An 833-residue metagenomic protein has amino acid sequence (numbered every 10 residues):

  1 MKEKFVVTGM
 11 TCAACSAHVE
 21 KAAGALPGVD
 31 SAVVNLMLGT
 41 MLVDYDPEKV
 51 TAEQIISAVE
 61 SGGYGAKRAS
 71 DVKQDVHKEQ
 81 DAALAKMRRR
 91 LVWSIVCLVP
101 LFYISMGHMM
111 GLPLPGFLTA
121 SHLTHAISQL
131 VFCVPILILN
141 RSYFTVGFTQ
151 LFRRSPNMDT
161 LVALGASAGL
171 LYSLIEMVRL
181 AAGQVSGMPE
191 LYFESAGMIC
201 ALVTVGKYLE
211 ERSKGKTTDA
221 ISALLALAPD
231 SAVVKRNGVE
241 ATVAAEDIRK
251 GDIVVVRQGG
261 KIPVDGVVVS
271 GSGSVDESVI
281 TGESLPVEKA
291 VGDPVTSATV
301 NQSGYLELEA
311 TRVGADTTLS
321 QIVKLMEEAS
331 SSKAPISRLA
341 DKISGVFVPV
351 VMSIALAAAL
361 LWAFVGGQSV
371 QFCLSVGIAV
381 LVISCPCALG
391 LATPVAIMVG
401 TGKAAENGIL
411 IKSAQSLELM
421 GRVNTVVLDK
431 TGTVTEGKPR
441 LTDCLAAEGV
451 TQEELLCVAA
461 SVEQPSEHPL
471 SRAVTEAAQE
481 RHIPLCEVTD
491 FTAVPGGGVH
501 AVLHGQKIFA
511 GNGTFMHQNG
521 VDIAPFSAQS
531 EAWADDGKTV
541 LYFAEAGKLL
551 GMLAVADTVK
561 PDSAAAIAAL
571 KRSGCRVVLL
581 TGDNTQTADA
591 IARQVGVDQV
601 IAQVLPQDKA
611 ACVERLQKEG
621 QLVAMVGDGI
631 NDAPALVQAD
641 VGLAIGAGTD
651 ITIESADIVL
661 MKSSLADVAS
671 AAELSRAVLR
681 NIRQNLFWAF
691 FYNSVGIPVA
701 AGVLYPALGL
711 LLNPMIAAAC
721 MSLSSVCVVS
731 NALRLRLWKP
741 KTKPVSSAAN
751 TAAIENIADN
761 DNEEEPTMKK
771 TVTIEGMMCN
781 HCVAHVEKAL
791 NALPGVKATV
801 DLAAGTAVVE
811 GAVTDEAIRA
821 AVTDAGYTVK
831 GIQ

Functional and structural regions predicted by a protein language model:
M1-T124, A223, G238-E240, S320 (+2 more regions): Flexible metal-binding regulatory segments at protein termini and peripheral loops
A17, L38, L503-G505, T539 (+1 more regions): Conserved ATP-binding TGD loop and adjacent catalytic N/P-domain core of P-type ATPases
Q54-D75, I127-S231, K235, E246-V254 (+6 more regions): Actuator/coupling domain of P-type ATPases
V76-V96, V146-G169, V323-A355, C373 (+7 more regions): Soluble-to-membrane junctions at the N-terminal ends of transmembrane alpha-helices in multi-pass ion-transporting
R89, T299, G421-E467, G497-V578 (+2 more regions): ATP-driven catalytic headpiece of P-type ATPases
L98, M198, V346-F347, L374-G390 (+1 more regions): Small-residue-enriched core segments of transmembrane alpha-helices in multipass membrane transport and channel
M110-T124, F152, L171, K403 (+7 more regions): Membrane-embedded alpha-helical bundles of multi-pass transporters
D230, I280, L339, A388-V462 (+4 more regions): Conserved catalytic phosphorylation-site environment of P-type ATPases
